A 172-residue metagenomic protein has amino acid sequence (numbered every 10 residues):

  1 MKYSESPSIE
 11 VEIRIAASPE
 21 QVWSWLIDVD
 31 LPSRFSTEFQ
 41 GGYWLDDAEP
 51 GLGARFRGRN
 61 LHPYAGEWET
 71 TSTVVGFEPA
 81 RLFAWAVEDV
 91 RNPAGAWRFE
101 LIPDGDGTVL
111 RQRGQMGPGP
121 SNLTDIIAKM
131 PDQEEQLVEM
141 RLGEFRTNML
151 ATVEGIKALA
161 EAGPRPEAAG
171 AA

Functional and structural regions predicted by a protein language model:
M1-L52, A171-A172: Hydrophobic ligand-binding cavity/cleft-lining segments
S4-E5, D46, S72-T73, I127-A128: Short, flexible segments with low predicted structural confidence
P7, A17, R59, A86 (+2 more regions): Residue-level detector of alpha-helix boundaries and kinks
E10-E12, E69-T71, A96-R98, R113: Well-ordered beta-strand positions in beta-sheet-rich domains
I15, N60, G114-M116: Hydrophobic beta-strand positions in extracellular immunoglobulin-like domains
V22-L26, P32, F56, V74 (+3 more regions): Hydrophobic pocket/interface hotspot
Y43-A96, D104, T147-G155, L159-G170: Glycine-rich portal/gate segments that line the openings of hydrophobic small-molecule binding cavities
D89-L150, I156-A158: Beta-strand/loop substructures that line and gate deep hydrophobic ligand-binding cavities in soluble
